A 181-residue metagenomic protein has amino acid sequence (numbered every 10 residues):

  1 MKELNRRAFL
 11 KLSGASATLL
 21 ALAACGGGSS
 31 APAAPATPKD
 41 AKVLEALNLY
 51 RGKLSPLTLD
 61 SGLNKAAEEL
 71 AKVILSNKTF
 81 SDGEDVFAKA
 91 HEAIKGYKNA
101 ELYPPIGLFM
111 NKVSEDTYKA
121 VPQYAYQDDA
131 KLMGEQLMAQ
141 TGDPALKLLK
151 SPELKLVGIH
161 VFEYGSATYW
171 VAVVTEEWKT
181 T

Functional and structural regions predicted by a protein language model:
M1-L20: N-terminal secretory signal peptides and thylakoid transit peptides that target proteins across membranes
L12, A46-L49, L156: Cell-envelope/ECM-targeting effectors and their regulatory/trafficking segments
G28-S30: Signal peptide processing junction and immediate N-terminal pro/mature segment of secreted/exported proteins
P32-T37, G52-L59, K119-Y124, K131-E135: Second-shell loop/turn segments in exported
P35-K98: Short, well-ordered surface patches within globular domains
K89-T180: A well-ordered secondary-structure block
